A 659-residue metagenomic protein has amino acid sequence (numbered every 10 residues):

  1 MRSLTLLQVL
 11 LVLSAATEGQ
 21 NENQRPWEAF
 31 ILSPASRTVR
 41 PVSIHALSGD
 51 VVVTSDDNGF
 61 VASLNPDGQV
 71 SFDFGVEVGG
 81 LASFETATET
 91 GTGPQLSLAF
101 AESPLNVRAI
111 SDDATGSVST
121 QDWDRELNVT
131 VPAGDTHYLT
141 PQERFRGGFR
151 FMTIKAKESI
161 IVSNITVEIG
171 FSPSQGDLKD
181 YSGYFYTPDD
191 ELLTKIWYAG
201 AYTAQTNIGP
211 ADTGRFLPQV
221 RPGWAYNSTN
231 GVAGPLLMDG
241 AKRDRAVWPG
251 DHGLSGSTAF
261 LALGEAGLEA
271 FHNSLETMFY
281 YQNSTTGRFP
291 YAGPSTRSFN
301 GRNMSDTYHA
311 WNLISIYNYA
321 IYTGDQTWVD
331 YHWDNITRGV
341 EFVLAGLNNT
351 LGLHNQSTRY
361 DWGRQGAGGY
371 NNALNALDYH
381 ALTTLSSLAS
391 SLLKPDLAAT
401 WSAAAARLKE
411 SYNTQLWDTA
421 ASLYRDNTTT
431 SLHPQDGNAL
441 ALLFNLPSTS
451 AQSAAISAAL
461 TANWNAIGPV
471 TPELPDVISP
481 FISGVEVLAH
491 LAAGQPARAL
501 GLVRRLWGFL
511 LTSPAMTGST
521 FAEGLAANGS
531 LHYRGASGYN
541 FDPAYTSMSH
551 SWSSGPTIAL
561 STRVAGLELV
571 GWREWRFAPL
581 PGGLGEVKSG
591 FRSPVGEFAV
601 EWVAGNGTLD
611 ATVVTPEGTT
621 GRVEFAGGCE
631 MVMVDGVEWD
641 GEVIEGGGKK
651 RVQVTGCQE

Functional and structural regions predicted by a protein language model:
M1-G19: Fungal secretory targeting signals
T17-L237, E269: Extracellular/oxidizing-compartment recognition motifs
Q20-I31, A497-E659: Non-catalytic C-terminal accessory modules of carbohydrate-active enzymes
F72, N303, T430-L432, M548-S551: Short Gly/Pro-enriched turn/cap motifs at secondary-structure boundaries
T92-L96, Q142, I160-N164, D189-L193 (+8 more regions): Structural helix-adjacent loops and short alpha-helical linkers that scaffold large soluble proteins
V118-Q121, R125-I161, D189-W197, A204-T206 (+2 more regions): Aromatic-rich carbohydrate-recognition surfaces in CAZymes
G214-L237, A241-L254, R288-Y291, A345-D361 (+3 more regions): Catalytic cores of carbohydrate-active enzymes
